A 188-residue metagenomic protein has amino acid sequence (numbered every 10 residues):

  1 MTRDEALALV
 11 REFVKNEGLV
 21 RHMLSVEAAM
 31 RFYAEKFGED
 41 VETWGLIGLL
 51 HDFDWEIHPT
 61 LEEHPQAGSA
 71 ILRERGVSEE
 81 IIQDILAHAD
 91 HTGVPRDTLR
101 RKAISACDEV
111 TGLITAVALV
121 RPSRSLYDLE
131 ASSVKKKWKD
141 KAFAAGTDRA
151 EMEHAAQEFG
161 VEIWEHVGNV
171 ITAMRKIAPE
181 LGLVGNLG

Functional and structural regions predicted by a protein language model:
M1, R21-S25, E63, E80 (+4 more regions): Conserved active-site and cofactor/substrate-binding residues in soluble primary-metabolism enzymes
M1-T60: Acidic/His-rich, divalent-metal-binding segments that scaffold phosphate/diphosphate chemistry
R3-L7, T43, P65, S78-E79 (+4 more regions): Alpha-helix initiation and N-capping motif
L7, R11, L24-E27, R31 (+5 more regions): Predominant activation on well-ordered alpha-helical scaffold segments within soluble catalytic domains
V14, S132-G188: C-terminal binding/interaction regions
N16, R100-A103, W164: Amphipathic, non-membrane alpha-helical segments in soluble helical-bundle scaffolds
F37-K141: Divalent metal-dependent catalytic cores for phosphoryl transfer on phosphate-bearing substrates
